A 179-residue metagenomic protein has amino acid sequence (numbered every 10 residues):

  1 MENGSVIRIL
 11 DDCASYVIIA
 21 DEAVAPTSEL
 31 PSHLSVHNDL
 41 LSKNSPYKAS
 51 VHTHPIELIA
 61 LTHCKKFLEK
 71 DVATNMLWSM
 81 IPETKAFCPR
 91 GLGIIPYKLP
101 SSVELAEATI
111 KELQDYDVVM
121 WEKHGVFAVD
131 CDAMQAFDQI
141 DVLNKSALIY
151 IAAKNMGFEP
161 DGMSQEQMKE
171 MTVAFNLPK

Functional and structural regions predicted by a protein language model:
M1-K179: Glycine-rich flexible loops
